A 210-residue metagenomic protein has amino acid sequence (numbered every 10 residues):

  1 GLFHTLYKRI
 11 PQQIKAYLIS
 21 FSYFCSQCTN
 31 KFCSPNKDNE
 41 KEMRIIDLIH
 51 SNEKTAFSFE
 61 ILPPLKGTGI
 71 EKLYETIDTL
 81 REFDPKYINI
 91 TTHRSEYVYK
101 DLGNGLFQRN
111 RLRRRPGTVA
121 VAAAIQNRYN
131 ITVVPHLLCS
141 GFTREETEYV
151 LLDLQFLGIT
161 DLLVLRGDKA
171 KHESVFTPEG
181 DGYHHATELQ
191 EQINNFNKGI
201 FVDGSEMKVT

Functional and structural regions predicted by a protein language model:
C25-C28, C33: Cysteine-centered motifs
E40-F59: N-terminal amphipathic alpha-helix/helix-capping segment at the start of soluble metabolic enzymes
H50, I77-E82, A120-Y129, L151-I159 (+1 more regions): Acidic (Asp/Glu)-rich catalytic clusters
F57-I61, I88-I90, V133-L137, L162-V164 (+1 more regions): Hydrophobic faces of well-ordered beta-strands that scaffold small-molecule active sites in alpha/beta enzyme cores
T68-Y74, C139-D153: Glycine-rich anion/phosphate-binding loops
K86-P116, K169-G180: Glycine-rich, proline-tolerant flexible connector loops at the mouths of alpha/beta enzymes
G105-V134, G182-E206: Alpha-helix-loop-beta-strand connector modules within alpha/beta enzyme cores
R144-E191: Flexible, glycine-rich active-site loops centered on histidine and acidic residues that chelate a metal or position
